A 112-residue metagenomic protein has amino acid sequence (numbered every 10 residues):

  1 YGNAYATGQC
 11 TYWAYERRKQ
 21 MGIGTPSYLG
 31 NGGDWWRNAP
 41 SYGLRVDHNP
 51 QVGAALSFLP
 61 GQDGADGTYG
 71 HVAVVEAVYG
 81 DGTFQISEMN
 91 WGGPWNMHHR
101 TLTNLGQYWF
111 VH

Functional and structural regions predicted by a protein language model:
Y1-E88: Secreted/periplasmic proteins that engage bacterial cell-wall peptidoglycan
V78-H112: Aromatic- and glycine-rich peptidoglycan recognition patches
